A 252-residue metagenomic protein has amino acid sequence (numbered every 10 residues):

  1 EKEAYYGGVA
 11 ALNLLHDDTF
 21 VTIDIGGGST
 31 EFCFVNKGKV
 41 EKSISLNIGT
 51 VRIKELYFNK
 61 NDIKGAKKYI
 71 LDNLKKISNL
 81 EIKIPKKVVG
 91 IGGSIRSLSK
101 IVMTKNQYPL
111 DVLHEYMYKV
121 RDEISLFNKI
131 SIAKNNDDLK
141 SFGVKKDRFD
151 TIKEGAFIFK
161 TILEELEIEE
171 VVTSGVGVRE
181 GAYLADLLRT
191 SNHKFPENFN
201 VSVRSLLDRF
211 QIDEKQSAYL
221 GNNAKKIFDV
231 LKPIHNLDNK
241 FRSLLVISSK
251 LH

Functional and structural regions predicted by a protein language model:
E1-N13, D17-T19, F34-N36, K42-L251: Helical "lid/coupling" subdomains associated with nucleotide-phosphate turnover
D24: Conserved catalytic-loop position in the HRD/HxD motif
G28-F34: Acidic, divalent-metal-coordinating active-site segment for phosphoryl/phosphodiester hydrolysis, typified by short
